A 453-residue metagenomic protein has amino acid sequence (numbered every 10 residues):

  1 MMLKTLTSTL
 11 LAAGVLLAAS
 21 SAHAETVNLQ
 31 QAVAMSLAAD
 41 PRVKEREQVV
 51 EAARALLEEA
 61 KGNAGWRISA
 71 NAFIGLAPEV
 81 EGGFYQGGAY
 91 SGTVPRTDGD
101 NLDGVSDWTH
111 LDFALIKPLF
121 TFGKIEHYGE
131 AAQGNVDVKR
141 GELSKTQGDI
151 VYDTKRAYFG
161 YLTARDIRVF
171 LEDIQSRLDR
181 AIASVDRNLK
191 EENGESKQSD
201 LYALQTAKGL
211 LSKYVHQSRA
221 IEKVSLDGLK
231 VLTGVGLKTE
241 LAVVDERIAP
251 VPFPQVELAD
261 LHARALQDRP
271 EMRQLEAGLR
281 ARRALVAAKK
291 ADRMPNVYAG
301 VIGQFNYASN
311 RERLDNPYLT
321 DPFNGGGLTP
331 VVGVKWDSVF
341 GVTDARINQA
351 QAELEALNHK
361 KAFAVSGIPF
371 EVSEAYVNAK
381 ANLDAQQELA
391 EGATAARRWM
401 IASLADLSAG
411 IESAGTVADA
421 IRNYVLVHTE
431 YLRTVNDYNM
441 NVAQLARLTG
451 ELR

Functional and structural regions predicted by a protein language model:
M1-M35, N71, G82-G99, H216-R264 (+1 more regions): Terminal intrinsically disordered/low-complexity segments used for targeting and assembly
H23-I74, E79-E81, L119, S196-Q198 (+6 more regions): Bacterial Sec-pathway N-terminal export signals of envelope proteins
T26, Q30-V33, D40, L119 (+24 more regions): Heptad-repeat register of long alpha-helical coiled-coils used for dimerization/oligomerization in large scaffolding
V27, T146-R264, N378, N382 (+2 more regions): Periplasmic alpha-helical coiled-coil/stalk elements that build and connect Gram-negative outer-membrane
A34-K44, E51-R67, N101-V105, D112-E130 (+7 more regions): A glycine-/polar-enriched beta->alpha junction
E45-A60, T146, I150-L171, A207 (+4 more regions): Amphipathic alpha-helical coiled-coil segments
N71-K117, E246-Q255, A287, G300-V339 (+1 more regions): Small/polar, glycine/serine/threonine/aspartate-rich low-complexity segments that form flexible
S218, P270, T434: Metallo-beta-lactamase
